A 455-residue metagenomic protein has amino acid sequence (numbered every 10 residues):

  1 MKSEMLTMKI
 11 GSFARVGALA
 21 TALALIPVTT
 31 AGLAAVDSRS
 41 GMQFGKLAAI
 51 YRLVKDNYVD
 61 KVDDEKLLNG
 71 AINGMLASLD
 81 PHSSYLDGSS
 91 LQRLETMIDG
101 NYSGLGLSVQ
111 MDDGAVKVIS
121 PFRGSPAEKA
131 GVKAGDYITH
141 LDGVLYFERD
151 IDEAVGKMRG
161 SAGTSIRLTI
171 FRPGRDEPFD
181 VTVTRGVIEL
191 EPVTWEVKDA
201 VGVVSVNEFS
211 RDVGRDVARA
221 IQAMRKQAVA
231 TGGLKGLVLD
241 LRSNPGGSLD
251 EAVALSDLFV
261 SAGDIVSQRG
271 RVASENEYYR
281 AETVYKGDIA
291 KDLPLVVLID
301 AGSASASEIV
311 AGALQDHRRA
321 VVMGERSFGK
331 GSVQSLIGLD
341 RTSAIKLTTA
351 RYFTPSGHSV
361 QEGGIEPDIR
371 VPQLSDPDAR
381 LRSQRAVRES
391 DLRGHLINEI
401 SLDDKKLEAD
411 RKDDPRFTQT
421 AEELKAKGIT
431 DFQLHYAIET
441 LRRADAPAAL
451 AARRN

Functional and structural regions predicted by a protein language model:
K2-L237, S243-P245, S261, R411-K412 (+1 more regions): Flexible, low-complexity junctional segments that flank or bridge functional domains
G11, G41-G45, T194-N455: C-terminal "post-core" interaction segments
